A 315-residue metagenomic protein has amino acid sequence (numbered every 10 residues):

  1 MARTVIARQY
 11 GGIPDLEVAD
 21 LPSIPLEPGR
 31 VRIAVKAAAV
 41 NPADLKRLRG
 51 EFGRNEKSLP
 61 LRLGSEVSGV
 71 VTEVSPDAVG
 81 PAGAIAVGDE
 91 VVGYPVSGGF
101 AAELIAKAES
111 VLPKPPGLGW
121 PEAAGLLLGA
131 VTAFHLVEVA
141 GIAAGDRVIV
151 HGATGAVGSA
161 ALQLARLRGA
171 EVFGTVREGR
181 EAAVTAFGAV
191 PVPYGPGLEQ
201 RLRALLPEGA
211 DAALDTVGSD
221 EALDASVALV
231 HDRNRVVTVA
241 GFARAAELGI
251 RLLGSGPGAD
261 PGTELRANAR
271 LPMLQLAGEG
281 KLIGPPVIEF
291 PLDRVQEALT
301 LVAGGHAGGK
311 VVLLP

Functional and structural regions predicted by a protein language model:
P22-A39, F52-S97: Glycine-rich beta-strand-centered segment in the early N-terminal region that forms part of a ligand/cofactor-binding
K46, S65, A78, E90-G152: NAD(P)H dinucleotide-binding glycine-rich loop of Rossmann-like/cofactor-binding domains, especially the beta1-alpha1
V92, A213-L214, V237: N-terminal Rossmann-like NAD(P) cofactor-binding module of classical short-chain dehydrogenase/reductase
A130-G195: Mid-domain Rossmann-like dinucleotide-binding core that forms the NAD(H)/NADP(H) cofactor-binding site
L198-E208: Short amphipathic alpha-helix with an adjacent loop that forms part of the alpha/beta core around
D220-L282, L292, P315: Glycine-rich phosphate-binding loop and adjacent beta-alpha segment of Rossmann(oid) nucleotide-cofactor-binding
K281-P285, L299-P315: C-terminal capping/lid region of NAD(P)-dependent oxidoreductase domains
